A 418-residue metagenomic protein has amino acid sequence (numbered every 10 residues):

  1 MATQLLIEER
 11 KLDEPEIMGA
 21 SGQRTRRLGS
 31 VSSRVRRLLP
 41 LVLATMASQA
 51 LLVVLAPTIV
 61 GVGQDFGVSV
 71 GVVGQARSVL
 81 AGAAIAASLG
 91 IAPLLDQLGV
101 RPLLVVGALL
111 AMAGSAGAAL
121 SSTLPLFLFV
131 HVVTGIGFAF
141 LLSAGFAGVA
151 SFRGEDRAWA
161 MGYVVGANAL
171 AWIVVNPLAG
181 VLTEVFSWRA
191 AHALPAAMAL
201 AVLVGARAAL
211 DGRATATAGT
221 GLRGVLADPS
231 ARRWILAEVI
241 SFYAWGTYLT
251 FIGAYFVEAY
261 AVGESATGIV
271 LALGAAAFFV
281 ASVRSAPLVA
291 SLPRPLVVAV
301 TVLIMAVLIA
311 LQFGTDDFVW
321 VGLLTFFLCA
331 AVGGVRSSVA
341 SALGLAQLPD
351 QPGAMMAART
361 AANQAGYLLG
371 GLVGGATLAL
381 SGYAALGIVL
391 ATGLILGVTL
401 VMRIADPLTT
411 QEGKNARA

Functional and structural regions predicted by a protein language model:
G67, G99, L120-P125, G154 (+2 more regions): Helix-breaking motifs and short loop linkers at transmembrane-helix boundaries and internal kinks in secondary membrane
A86-S122: Conserved MFS/SLC helix-loop-helix module at the cytosolic interface between two early adjacent transmembrane helices
A87-G99, A281-R294, L378: Helix-to-loop junctions at the C-terminal end of transmembrane segments in multipass secondary transporters
G114, P125-T134, W320-L328: Paired small-residue
V130-N168: Cytoplasmic helix-loop-helix junction between adjacent transmembrane helices in 12-TM secondary transporters
E155-D156, G162-L210: Helix-loop-helix hairpin linking two adjacent transmembrane segments in secondary transporters
P295-A340: C-terminal transmembrane helical hairpin of 12-TM major facilitator-type secondary transporters
Q347-Y383: A late C-terminal transmembrane helix in Major Facilitator Superfamily
